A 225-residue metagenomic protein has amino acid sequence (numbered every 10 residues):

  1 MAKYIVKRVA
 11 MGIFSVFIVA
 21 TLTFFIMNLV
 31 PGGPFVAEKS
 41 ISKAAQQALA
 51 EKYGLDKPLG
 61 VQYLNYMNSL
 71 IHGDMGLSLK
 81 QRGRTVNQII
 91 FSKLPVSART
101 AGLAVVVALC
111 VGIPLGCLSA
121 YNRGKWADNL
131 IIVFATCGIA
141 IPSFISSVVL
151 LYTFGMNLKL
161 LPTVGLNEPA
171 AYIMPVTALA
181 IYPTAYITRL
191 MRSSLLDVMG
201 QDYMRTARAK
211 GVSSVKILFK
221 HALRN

Functional and structural regions predicted by a protein language model:
M1-L29, K220: Charged, compositionally biased N-terminal leader segments and the immediate start of the first structured element
A2-K3, I90, L94-A127, S143 (+1 more regions): Alpha-helical transmembrane segments of integral membrane proteins, especially multi-pass inner/plasma-membrane
G12, A44, A108-L109, T136 (+3 more regions): Residue-level recognition of pore/gate-forming positions within transmembrane alpha-helices of multi-pass
G12, K93, S97, V133-T136 (+1 more regions): Residue-level signal for discrete positions within transmembrane alpha-helices of multi-pass small-molecule
V16-L64, G155, K159-M174: Hydrophobic alpha-helical transmembrane segments of membrane transport/permease proteins and related membrane-embedded
T23-L29, Y66-N68, V133-P162, A180-Y182: Membrane-water interface segments at the C-terminal ends of transmembrane alpha-helices in multi-pass inner-membrane
Q47-E51, N65, S69, Q88 (+6 more regions): Short amphipathic alpha-helical coupling elements at transmembrane boundaries
D56-I113: An internal, D/E-rich "acidic patch" concept
